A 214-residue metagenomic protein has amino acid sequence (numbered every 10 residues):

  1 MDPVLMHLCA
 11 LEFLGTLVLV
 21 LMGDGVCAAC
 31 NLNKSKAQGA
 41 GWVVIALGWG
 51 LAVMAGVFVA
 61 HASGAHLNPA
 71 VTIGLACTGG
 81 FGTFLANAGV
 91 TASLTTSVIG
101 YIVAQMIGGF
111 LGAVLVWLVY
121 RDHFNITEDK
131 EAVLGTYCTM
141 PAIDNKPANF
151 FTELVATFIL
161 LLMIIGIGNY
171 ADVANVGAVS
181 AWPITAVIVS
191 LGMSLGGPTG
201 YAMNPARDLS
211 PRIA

Functional and structural regions predicted by a protein language model:
M1-A214: Membrane-interface helix-loop junctions and terminal tails of multi-pass membrane proteins
